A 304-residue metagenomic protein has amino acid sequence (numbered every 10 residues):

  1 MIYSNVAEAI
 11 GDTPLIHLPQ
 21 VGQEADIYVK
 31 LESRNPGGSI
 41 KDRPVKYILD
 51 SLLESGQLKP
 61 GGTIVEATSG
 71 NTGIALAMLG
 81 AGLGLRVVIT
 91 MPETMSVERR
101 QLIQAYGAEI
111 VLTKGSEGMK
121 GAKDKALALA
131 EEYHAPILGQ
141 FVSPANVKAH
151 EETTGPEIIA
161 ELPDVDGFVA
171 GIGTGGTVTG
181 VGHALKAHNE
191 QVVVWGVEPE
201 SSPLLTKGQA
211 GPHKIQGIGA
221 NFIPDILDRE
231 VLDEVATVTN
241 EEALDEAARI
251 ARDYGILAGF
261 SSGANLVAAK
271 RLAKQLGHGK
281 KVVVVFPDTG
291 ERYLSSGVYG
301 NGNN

Functional and structural regions predicted by a protein language model:
M1-N304: PLP-dependent amino-acid enzyme catalytic core
